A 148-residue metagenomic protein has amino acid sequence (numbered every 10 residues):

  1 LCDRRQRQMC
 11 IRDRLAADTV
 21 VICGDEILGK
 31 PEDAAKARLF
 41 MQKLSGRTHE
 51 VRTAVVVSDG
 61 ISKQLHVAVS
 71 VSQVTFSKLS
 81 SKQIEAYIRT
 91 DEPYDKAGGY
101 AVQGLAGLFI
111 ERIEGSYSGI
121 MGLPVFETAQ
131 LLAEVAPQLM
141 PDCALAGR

Functional and structural regions predicted by a protein language model:
L1-R7, I11: Single conserved hydrophobic/aromatic residue that forms the stacking wall/gate of nucleotide- or nucleobase-binding
D18, A37, V55, I84: Residue-level signal for inorganic ion chemistry
T19-H49, F76-K78: Active-site-adjacent loop/tail segments of enzyme domains
C23-G24, D59-K63: Short acidic-glycine loop/turn motifs at beta-strand connectors
R47, S62, V71-R148: GST superfamily/GST-like fold recognition
E50-V56: Glycine-rich phosphate-binding loop plus the immediately following alpha-helix
H66-V67: Catalytic beta-strand/loop signature of glycosyltransferases that borders the donor
